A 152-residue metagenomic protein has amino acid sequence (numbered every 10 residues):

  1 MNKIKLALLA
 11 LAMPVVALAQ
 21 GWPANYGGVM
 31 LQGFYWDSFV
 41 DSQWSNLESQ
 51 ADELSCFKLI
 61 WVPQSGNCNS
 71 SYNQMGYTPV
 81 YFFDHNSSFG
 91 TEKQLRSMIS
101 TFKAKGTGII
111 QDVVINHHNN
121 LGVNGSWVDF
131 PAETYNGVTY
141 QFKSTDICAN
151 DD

Functional and structural regions predicted by a protein language model:
N2-L9: Sec-dependent signal peptide recognition, specifically the positively charged N-region followed immediately by
V15-A19: Sec/Tat signal peptide C-region and signal peptidase I cleavage site
G21-D152: Substrate-binding/active-site clefts of carbohydrate-active enzymes
